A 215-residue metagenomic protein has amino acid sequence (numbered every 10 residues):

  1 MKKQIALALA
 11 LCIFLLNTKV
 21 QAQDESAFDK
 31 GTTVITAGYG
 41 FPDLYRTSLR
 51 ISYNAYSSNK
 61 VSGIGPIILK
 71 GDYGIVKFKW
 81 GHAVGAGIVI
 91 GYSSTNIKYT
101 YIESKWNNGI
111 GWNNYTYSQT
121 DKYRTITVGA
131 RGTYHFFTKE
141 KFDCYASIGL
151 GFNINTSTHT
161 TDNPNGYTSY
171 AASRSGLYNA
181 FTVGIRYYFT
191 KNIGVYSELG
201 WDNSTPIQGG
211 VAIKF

Functional and structural regions predicted by a protein language model:
M1-T32: Cleavable N-terminal export/targeting peptides
Q21-K77, H82, P206-K214: Short glycine/proline- and aromatic-enriched beta-strand/turn motifs that initiate or cap beta-hairpins
G31-T33, V61-I67, H82, K122-V128 (+3 more regions): Residues that define the transmembrane beta-barrel architecture of outer-membrane proteins
F41-D43, G65-H159: Gram-negative (and chloroplast) outer-membrane scaffold detector with strong preference for beta-barrel transmembrane
R46-N54, I97-K105, T156-G166, I207-A212: Outer-membrane beta-barrel translocator domains and adjoining extracellular loop/strand segments of Gram-negative
Y53-N59, N113-T120, G166-A171, G194-Y196: Extracellular loop and loop/strand-boundary signature of outer-membrane beta-barrel proteins
D72-V76, T133-H135, G184-R186, G200 (+1 more regions): Transmembrane beta-barrel domains of outer membrane proteins
F78-G81, E140-F142, Y187-V195, I207: Repeated loop/turn-to-beta-strand initiation elements of outer-membrane beta-barrel proteins
